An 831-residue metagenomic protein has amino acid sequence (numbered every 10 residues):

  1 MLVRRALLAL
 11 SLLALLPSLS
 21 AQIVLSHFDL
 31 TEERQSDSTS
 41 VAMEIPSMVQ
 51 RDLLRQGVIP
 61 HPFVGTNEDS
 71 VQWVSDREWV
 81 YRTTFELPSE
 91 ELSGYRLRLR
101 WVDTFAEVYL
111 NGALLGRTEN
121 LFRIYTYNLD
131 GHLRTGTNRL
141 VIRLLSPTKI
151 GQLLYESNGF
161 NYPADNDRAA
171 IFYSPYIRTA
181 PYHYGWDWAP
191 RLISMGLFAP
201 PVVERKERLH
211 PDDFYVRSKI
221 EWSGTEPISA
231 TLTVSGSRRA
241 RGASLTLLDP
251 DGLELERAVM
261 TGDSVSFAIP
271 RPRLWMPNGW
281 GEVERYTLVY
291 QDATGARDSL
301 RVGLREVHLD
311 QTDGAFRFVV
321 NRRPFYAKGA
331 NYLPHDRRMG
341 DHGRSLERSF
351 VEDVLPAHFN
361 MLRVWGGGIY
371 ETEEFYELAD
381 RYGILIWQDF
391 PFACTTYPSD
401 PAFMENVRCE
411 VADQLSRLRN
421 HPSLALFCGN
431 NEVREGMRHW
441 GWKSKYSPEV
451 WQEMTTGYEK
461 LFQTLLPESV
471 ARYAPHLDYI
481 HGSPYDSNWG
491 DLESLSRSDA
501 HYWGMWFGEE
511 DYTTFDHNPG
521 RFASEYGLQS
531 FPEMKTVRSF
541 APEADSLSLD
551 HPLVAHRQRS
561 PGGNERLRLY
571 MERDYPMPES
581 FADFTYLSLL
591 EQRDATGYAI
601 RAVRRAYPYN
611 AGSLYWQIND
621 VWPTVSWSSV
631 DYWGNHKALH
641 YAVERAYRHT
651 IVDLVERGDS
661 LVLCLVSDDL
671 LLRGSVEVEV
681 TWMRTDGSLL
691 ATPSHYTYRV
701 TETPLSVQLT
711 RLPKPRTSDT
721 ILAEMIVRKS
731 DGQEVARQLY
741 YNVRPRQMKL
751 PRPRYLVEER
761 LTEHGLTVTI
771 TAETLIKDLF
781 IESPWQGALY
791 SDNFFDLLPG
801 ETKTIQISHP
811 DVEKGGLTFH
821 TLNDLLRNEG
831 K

Functional and structural regions predicted by a protein language model:
M1-A9, L19-M361, R605-A606, N635 (+1 more regions): Secreted/periplasmic carbohydrate-active enzymes, especially glycoside hydrolases
E32, Y182, A189-G196, L209 (+5 more regions): Substrate-binding clefts and catalytic carboxylate motifs of secreted carbohydrate-active enzymes
L121, D187-P190, P277, N331-R344 (+5 more regions): The substrate-binding groove and active-site-proximal loops of carbohydrate-active enzymes, especially glycoside
F325, A357-L362, D380-L385, N420-L426 (+2 more regions): Loop/turn elements at helix/coil->beta-strand transitions in domains of secreted/extracellular proteins
K328-A330, L362-V364, I386-Q388, F522-S524 (+1 more regions): Hydrophobic faces of well-ordered beta-strands that scaffold small-molecule active sites in alpha/beta enzyme cores
M361-E405, E493, R497-E509: Aromatic-lined substrate-binding rim segments of carbohydrate-active enzymes
S399-N488: Active-site neighborhood of glycoside hydrolase catalytic domains
